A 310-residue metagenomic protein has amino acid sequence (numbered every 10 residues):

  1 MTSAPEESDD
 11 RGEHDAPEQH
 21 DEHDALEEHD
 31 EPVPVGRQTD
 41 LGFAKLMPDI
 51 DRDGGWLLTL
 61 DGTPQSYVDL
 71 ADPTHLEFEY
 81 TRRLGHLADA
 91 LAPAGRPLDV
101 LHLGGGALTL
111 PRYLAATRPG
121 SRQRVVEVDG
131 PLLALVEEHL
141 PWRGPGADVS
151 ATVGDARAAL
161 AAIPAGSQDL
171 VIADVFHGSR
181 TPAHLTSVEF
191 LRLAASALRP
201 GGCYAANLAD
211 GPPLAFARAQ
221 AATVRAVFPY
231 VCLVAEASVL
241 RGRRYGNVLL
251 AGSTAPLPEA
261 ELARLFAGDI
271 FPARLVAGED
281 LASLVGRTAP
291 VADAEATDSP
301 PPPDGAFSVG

Functional and structural regions predicted by a protein language model:
T2-H14, D21-I50, Q65-A71, R241-G310: SAM/dcSAM-binding transferase cores
S3, E189-E259: C-terminal substrate-binding/active-site "lid" region of AdoMet-derived donor-dependent transferases
R37, R52, A71-S196, A215 (+1 more regions): The AdoMet/dcAdoMet-binding core of the Class I SAM-like
W56-L60: Short polybasic amphipathic segments
D61-G62, T74: Short Gly/aromatic-enriched secondary-structure transition segments
T63-Y67, F176-S179, Y204, G211: A short, flexible beta-alpha/helix-coil linker loop
G120-R122, G146-D148, G201, F228-Y230 (+1 more regions): A generic structural signal for alpha->beta connector loops
L185, D210-A217, T223, S238 (+2 more regions): Alpha-helical subdomain
